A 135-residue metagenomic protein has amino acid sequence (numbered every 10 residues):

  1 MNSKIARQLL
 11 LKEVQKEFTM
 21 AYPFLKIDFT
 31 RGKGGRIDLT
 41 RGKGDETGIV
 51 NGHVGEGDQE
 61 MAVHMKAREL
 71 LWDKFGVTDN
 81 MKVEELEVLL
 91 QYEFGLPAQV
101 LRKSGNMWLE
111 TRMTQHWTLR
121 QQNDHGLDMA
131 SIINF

Functional and structural regions predicted by a protein language model:
M1-R68, W72, M81: Acidic (E/D-rich), amphipathic helical modules within compact regulatory domains
R36, W108-L109: Short secondary-structure boundary/hinge segments and terminal tails
N51-R102, M107, M113, W117 (+1 more regions): Short, solvent-exposed interaction modules
